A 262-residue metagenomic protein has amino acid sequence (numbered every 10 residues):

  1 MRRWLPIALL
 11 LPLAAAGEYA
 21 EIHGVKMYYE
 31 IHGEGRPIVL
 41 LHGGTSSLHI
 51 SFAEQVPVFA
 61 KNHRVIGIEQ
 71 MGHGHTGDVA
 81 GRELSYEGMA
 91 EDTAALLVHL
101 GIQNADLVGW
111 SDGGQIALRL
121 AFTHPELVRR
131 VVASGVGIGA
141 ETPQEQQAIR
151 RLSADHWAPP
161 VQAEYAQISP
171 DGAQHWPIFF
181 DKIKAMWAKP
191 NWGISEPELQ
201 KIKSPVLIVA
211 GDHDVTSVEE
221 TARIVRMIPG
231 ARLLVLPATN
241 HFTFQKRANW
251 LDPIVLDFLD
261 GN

Functional and structural regions predicted by a protein language model:
M1-V39, N62-H63, D260-N262: Alpha/beta-hydrolase fold catalytic core
V25-G77: Conserved HGGG/HGGXW glycine-rich cap/lid loop of the alpha/beta-hydrolase fold
A53, G67-V108: Active-site loop/oxyanion-hole signature of alpha/beta-hydrolase fold enzymes
Q115-T123, R129-Q162: Flexible "cap/lid" loop of the alpha/beta hydrolase fold
K182-E198: Active-site nucleophile elbow and catalytic-triad environment of alpha/beta-hydrolase enzymes
I202, I208-A210: Short beta-strand/loop motif that positions the catalytic acidic residue of the alpha/beta-hydrolase fold
V215-E220: Conserved alpha/beta-hydrolase "acid-adjacent" motif
A231, P237-N262: Catalytic active-site module of serine/aspartate enzymes centered on a nucleophile-bearing elbow/loop
